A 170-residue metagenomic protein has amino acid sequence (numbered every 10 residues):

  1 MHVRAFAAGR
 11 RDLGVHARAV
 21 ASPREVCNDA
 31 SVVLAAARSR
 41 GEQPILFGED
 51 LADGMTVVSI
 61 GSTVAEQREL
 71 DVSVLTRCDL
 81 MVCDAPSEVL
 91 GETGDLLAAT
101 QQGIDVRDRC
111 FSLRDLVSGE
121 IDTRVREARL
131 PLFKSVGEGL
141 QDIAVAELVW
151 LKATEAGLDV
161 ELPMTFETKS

Functional and structural regions predicted by a protein language model:
M1, A5, A21, N28 (+4 more regions): Conserved active-site and cofactor/substrate-binding residues in soluble primary-metabolism enzymes
M1-R40: Glycine-rich phosphate/diphosphate-binding loop of Rossmann-like nucleotide-binding domains
R4, I104-S170: NAD(P)-dependent dehydrogenase/reductase Rossmann-like domain
R11-D12, E25-C27, E49-L51, V74-L75 (+1 more regions): Solvent-exposed alpha-helices and their adjacent loops that cap or buttress functional pockets in soluble metabolic
A35, Q43-I45, D50: Active-site/ligand-binding-proximal alpha/beta "capping" segment
A35-A37, I60, S135-E138: Glycine- and other small-residue-rich loops at beta-strand/loop junctions that grip anionic moieties
G41, D50-D122: Rossmann-fold NAD(P)-binding glycine/threonine-rich loop
